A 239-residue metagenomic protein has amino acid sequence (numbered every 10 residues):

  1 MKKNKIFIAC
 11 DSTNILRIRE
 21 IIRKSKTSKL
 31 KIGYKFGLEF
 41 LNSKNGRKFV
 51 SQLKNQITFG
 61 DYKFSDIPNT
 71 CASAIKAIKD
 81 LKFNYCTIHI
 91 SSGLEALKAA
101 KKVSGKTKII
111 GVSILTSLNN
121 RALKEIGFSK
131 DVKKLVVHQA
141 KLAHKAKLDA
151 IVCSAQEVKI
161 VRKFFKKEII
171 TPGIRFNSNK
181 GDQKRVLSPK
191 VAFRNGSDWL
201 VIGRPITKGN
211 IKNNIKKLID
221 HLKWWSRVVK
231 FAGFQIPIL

Functional and structural regions predicted by a protein language model:
K5-I15, D61-I67, R121-K134, R175-V186: Active-site mouth loops of central-metabolism enzymes
I6-C10, I32-F36, T58-Y62, C86-I88 (+4 more regions): Hydrophobic faces of well-ordered beta-strands that scaffold small-molecule active sites in alpha/beta enzyme cores
A9-T13, G37-L41, S65-I67, S91 (+4 more regions): Active-site beta-loop-alpha junctions enriched in small/polar residues
F49-F59, V103-I109, V161-F176, H221-L222: Alpha-helix-loop-beta-strand connector modules within alpha/beta enzyme cores
T70-A74, L81-A150, S154-V158, K166 (+1 more regions): Conserved anion-binding
I88-G93, P189, F193-N214: Glycine-rich phosphate-binding active-site loops on the catalytic face of alpha/beta enzymes
A99-A100, T207-W225: C-terminal helical cap(s) of enzyme catalytic domains, especially alpha/beta-barrels
S154-V191, N195: A C-terminal functional module that forms or caps the active site or interfaces directly with catalytic machinery
